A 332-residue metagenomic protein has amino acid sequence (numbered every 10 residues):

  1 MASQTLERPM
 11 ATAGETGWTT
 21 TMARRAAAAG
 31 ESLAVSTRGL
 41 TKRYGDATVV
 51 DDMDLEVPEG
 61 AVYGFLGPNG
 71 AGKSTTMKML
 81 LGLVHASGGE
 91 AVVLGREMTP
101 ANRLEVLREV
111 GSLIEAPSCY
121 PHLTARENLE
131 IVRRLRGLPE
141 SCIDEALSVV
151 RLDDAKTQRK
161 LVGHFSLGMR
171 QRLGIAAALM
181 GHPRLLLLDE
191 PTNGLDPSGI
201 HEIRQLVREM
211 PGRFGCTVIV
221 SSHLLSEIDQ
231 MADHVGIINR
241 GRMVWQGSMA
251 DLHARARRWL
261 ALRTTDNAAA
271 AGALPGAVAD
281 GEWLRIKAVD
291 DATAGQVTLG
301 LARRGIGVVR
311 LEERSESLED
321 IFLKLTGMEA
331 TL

Functional and structural regions predicted by a protein language model:
G89-T99, E105-V106: Conserved ABC transporter NBD signature motif
E130, R134, E140-T157: Conserved ABC ATPase "signature" region
L186-E190: Catalytic Walker B motif of ABC-type/P-loop ATPase nucleotide-binding domains
R204-V289: ABC transporter nucleotide-binding domain
R257-L325, L332: Short, charged/small-residue-rich alpha-helical element at the C-terminal edge of ABC transporter nucleotide-binding
